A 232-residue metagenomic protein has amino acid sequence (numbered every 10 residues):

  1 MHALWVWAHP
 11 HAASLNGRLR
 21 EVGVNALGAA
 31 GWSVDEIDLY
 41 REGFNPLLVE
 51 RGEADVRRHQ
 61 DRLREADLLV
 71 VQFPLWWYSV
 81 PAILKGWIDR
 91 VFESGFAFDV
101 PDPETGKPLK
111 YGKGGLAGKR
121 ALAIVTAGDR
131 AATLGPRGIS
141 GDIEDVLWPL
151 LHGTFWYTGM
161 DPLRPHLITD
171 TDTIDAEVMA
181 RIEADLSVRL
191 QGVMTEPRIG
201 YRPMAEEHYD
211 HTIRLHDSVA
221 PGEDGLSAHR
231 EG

Functional and structural regions predicted by a protein language model:
M1-V100, A184-G232: N-terminal beta1-alpha1-beta2 submodule of the flavodoxin-like/Rossmannoid cofactor-binding fold
V6, I139-E144, A176-D185: C-terminal/domain-terminus segments
P10, G128-A132, D170-T173: A short, flexible beta-alpha/helix-coil linker loop
R18-A26, D142-T158: Short, solvent-exposed amphipathic alpha-helices that sit in or adjacent to ligand/effector-binding or catalytic
I37-F44, M160-E177: Short connector loops at secondary-structure junctions
P46-E50, L134-R137, E177-M179: Short aromatic-enriched loop/helix-cap "lid" or pocket-rim segments at secondary-structure transitions that line
D55-L151: Helix-loop-strand module that forms the ligand-binding subsite of alpha/beta enzymes
T133, L151-L167: A conserved mid-domain beta-alpha-beta active-site/ligand-binding segment of alpha/beta enzyme cores
